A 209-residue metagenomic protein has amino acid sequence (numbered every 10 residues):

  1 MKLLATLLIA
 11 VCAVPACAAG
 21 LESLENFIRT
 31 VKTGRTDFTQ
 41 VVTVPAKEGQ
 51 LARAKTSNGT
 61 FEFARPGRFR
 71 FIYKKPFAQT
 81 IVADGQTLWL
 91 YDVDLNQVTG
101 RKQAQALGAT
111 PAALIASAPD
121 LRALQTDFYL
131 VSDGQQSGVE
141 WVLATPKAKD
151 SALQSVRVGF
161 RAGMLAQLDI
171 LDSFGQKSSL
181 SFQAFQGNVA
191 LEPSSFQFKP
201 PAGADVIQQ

Functional and structural regions predicted by a protein language model:
M1-A5: Positively charged n-region of N-terminal signal peptides that target proteins for export
A13-A16: N-terminal signal peptide c-region/cleavage motif recognized by signal peptidases
A19-V44, E48, Y91-Q154, Q208-Q209: Flexible, processing/modification-adjacent segments and terminal tails in exported/periplasmic/extracellular proteins
R29-G85: N-terminal mature ectodomain segment of secretory-pathway/periplasmic proteins
R35, G67-R68, T87, Q97 (+1 more regions): Structural motif
Q40-V42, R65-G67, Y73-F77, D84-T87 (+6 more regions): A mature extracytoplasmic/lumenal domain signature
R53-G59, Q79-I81, Q97-R101, Q154-V156 (+1 more regions): Short beta-strand segments
T99, A123-Q209: Gly/Pro-enriched, hydrophobic low-complexity segments that function as extracytoplasmic propeptides/linkers
